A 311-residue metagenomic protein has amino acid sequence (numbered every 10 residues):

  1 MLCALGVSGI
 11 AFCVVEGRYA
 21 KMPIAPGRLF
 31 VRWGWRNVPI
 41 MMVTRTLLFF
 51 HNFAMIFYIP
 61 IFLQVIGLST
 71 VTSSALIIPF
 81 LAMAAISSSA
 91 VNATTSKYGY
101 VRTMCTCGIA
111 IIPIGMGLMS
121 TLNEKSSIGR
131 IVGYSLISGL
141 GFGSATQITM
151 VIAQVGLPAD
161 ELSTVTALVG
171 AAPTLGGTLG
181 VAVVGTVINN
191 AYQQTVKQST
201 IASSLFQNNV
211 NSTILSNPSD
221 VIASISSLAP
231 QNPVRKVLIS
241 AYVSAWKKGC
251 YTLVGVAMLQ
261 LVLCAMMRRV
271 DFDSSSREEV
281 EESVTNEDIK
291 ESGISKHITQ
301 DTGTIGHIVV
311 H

Functional and structural regions predicted by a protein language model:
A4-T164: Transmembrane core module of solute transporters
I10-C13, S89, G117-S120, V181 (+4 more regions): Membrane-embedded alpha-helical segments of multi-pass transporters/permeases
V14-M22, E124, N190, Q194 (+1 more regions): Helix-loop junctions on the cytosolic side of multi-pass membrane transporters, especially the intracellular loop
P39, L48, N52, G180 (+2 more regions): Hydrophobic alpha-helical transmembrane segments of multipass membrane transporters and ion channels, focusing on
I131-S212, K248-T252, A265: Small-residue-rich alpha-helical segments with characteristic i,i+4
T195-S216, S274-D288: Cytosolic juxtamembrane regulatory segments of membrane proteins
D220-H311: Transmembrane-helix exit segments and adjacent C-terminal regions of multi-pass membrane proteins
